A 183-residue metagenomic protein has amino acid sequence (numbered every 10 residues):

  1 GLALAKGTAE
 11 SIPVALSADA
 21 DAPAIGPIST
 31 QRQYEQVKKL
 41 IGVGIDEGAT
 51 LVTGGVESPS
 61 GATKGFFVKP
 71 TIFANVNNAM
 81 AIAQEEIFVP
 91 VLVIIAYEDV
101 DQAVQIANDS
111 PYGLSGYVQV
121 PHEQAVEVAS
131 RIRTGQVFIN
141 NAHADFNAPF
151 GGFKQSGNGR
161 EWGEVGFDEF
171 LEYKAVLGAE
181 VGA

Functional and structural regions predicted by a protein language model:
G1-I25, K39-G55, N75-I82, R131-F138 (+1 more regions): Glycine/threonine-rich helix-loop capping motifs at alpha-helix boundaries
L2-K6, E35-K38, G42-I45, V104 (+3 more regions): Generic alpha-helical structural signal
K6-K39, V56-F67, Q84-V89, A144-G151: Flexible, acidic loop-helix segments that line cofactor/substrate-binding pockets
A24-G48, P59-G61, P111, R133 (+2 more regions): Non-transmembrane, interaction-prone segments in cytosolic or luminal domains
S60-A183: Conserved C-terminal structural/oligomerization subdomain of aldehyde/semialdehyde dehydrogenase
